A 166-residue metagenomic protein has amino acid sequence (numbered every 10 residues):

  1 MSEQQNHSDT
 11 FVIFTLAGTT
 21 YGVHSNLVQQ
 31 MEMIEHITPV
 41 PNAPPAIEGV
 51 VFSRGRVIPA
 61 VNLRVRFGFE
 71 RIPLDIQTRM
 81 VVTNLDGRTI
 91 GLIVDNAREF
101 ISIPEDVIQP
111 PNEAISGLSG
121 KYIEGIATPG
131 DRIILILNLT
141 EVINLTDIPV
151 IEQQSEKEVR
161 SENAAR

Functional and structural regions predicted by a protein language model:
M1-R166: An acidic, low-aromatic, low-complexity terminal/linker signal
